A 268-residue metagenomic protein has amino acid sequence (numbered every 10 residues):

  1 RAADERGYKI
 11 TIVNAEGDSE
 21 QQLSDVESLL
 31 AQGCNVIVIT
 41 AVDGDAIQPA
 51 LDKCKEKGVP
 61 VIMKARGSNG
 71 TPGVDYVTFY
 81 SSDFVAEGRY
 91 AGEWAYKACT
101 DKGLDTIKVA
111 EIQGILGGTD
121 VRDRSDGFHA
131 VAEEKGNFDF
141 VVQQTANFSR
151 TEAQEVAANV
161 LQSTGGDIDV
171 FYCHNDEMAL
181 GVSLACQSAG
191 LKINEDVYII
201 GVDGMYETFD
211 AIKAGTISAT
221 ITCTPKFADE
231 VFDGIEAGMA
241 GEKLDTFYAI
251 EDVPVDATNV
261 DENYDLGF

Functional and structural regions predicted by a protein language model:
R1-F268: A residue-level marker of the well-folded mature domains of exported/periplasmic proteins
